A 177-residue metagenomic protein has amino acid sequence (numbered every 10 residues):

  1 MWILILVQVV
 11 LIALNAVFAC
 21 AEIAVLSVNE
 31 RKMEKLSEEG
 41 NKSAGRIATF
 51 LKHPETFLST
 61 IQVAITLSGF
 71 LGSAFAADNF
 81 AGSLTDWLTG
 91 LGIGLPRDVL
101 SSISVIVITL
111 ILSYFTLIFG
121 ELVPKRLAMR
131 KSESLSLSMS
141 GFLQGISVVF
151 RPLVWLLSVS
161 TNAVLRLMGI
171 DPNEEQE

Functional and structural regions predicted by a protein language model:
M1-E177: Membrane-embedded alpha-helical segments of inner-membrane proteins
